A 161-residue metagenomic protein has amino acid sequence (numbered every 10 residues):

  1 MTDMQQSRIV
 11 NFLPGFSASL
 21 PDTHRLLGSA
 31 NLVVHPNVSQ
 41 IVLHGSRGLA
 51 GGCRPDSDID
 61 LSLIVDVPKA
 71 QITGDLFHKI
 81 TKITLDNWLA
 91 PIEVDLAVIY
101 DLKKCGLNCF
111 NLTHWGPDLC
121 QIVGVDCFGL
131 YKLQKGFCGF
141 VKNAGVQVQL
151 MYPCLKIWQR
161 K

Functional and structural regions predicted by a protein language model:
M1-Q40, G48-D56, V65-K161: Catalytic core of pol beta-like nucleotidyltransferases
